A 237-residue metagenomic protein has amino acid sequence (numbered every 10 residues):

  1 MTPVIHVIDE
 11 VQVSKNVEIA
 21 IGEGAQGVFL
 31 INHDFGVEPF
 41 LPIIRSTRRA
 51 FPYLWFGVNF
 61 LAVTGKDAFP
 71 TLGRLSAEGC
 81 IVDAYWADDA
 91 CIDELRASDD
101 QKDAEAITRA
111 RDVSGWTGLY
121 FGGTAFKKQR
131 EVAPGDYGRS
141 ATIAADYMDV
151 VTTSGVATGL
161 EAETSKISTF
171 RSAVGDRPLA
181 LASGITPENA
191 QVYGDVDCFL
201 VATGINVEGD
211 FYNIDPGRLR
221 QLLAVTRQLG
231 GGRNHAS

Functional and structural regions predicted by a protein language model:
M1-F56, P134-D146, P187, A224: Conserved N-terminal beta1-alpha1 strand-loop-helix module at the mouth
M1-T2, F51-T64, G115-Q129, T169-S183: Short beta-strand/loop segments at the ligand-binding rim of alpha/beta enzyme cores
V4-I8, H33-F35, N59-V63, D88-I92 (+4 more regions): Active-site beta-loop-alpha junctions enriched in small/polar residues
K15-N16, V63-C80, D136-T142, L181-V201: Catalytic cores of alpha/beta
D34-T47, V63-T71, D89-G115, G155-R171 (+2 more regions): Active-site-adjacent beta->alpha loops and helix N-cap segments on the catalytic face of soluble alpha/beta enzymes
P70-T152: Conserved anion-binding
F126-I167, I205-R218: Glycine/Thr-rich beta-alpha phosphate-binding loop at enzyme active sites
D176-S237: C-terminal alpha-helical cap/extension of soluble enzyme domains
